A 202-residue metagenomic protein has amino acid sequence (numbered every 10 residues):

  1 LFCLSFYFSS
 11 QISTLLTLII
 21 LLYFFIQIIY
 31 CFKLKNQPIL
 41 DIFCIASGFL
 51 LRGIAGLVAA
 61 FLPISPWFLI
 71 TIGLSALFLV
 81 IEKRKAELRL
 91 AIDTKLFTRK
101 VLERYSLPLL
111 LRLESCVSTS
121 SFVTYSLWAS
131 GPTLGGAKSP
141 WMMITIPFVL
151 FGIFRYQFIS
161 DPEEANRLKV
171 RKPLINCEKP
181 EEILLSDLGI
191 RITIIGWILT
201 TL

Functional and structural regions predicted by a protein language model:
L1-A59: Intramembrane alpha-helical segments
F32, L50-L202: C-terminal membrane-associated helical module and adjoining short loops/tails
